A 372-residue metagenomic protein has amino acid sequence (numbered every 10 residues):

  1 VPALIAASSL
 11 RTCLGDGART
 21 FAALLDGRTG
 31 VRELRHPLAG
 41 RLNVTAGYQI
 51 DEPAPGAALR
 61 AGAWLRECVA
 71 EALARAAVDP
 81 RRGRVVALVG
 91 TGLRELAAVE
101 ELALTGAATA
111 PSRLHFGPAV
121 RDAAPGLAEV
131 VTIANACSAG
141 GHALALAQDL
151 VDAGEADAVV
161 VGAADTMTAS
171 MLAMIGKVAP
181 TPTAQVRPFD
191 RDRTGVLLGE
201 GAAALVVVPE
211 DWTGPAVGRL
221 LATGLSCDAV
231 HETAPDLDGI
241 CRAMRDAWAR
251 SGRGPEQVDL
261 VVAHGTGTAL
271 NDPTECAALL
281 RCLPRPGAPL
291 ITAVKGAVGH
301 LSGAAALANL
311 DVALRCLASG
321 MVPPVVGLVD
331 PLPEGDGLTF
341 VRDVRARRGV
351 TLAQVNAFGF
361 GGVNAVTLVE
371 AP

Functional and structural regions predicted by a protein language model:
P2-C13, G17-A46, Q185-S251, Q257-L260: Condensing-enzyme catalytic core mediating Claisen C-C bond formation in acyl metabolism
L4-I5, R28, R32-A134, T166-M167 (+1 more regions): Conserved beta-ketoacyl condensing-enzyme motif
A7, L24, V69, A87 (+9 more regions): Conserved small-residue
S9, L88-G90, A134, V159-D165 (+2 more regions): Short beta-strand segments
R19-A22, L96-P111, V120, L150-A153 (+4 more regions): A glycine- and small-aliphatic-rich helix-loop capping segment at beta-alpha/alpha-beta transitions that lines
L25, A145, D149, M167-G214 (+1 more regions): Glycine-/small-residue-rich "gating" segment that lines the acyl/pantetheine channel and substrate pocket
I50-A70, A103-R113, V130-H142, D190-A203 (+3 more regions): Active-site pocket-shaping loop/turn-to-helix segments
R75-V86, P118-V130, D152-V159, P182-D190 (+5 more regions): Structural signature of cysteine-dependent C-C bond-forming condensing enzymes
